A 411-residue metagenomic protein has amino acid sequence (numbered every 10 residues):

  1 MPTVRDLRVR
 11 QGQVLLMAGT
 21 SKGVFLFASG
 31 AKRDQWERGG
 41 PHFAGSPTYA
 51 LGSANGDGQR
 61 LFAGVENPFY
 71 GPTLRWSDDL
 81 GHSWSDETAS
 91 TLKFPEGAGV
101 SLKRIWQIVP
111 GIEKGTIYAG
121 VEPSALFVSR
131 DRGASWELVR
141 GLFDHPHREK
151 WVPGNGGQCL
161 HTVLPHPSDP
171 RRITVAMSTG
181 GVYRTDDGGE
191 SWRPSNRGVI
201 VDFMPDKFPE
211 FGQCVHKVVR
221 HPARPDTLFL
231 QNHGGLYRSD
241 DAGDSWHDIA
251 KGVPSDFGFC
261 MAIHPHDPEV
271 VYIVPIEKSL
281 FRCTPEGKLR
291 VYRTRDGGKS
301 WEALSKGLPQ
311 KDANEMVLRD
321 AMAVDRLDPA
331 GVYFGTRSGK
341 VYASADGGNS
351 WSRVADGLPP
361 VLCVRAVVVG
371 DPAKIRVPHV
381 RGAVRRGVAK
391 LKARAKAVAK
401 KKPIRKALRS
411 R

Functional and structural regions predicted by a protein language model:
M1-R411: Extracellular glycan-interacting surfaces
